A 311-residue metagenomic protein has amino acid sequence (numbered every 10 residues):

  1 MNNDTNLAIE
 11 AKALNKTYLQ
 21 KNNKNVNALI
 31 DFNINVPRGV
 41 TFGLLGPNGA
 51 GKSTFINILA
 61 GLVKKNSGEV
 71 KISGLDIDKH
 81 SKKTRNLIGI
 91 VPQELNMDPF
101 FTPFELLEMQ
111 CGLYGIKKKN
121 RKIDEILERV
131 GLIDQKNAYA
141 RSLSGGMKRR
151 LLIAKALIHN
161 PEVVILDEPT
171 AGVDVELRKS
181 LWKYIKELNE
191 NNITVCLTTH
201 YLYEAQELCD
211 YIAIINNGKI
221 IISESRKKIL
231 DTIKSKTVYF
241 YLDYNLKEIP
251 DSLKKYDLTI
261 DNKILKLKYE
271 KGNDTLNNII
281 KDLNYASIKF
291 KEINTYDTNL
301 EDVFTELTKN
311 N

Functional and structural regions predicted by a protein language model:
I9, N27-L29, R85: Conserved structural motif at the start of ABC-family nucleotide-binding domains
G68-D76, K83-T84: Conserved ABC transporter NBD signature motif
E108, G112-Q135: Conserved ABC ATPase "signature" region
Y139-L143: Conserved ABC ATPase signature
V164-D167: Catalytic Walker B motif of ABC-type/P-loop ATPase nucleotide-binding domains
W182-E270: ABC transporter nucleotide-binding domain
K236-L307, N311: Short, charged/small-residue-rich alpha-helical element at the C-terminal edge of ABC transporter nucleotide-binding
